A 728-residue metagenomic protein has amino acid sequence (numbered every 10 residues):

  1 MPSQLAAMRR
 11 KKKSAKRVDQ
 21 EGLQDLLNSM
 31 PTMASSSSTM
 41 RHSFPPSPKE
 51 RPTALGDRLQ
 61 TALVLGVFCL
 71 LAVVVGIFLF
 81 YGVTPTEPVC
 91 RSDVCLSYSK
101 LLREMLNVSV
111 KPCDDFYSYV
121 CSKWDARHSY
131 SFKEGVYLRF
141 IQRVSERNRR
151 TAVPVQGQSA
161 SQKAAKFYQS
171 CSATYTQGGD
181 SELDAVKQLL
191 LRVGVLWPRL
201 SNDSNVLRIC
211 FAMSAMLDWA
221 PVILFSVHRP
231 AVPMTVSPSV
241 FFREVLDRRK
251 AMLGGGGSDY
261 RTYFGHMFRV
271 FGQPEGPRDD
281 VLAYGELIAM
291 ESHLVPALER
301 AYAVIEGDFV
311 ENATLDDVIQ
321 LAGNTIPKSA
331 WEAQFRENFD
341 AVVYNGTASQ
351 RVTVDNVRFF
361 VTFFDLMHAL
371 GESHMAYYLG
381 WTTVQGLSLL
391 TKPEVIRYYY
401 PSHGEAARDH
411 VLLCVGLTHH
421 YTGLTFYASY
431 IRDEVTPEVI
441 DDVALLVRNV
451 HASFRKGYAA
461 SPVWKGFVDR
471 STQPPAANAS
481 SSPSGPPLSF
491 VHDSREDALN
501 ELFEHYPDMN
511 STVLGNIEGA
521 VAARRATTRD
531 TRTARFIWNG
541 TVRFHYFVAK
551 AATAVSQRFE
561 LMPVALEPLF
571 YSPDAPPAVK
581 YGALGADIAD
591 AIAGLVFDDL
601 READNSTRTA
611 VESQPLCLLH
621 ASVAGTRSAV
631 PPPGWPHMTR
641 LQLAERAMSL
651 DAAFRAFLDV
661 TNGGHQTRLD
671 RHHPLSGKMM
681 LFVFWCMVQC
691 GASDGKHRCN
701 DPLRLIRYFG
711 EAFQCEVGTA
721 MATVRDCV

Functional and structural regions predicted by a protein language model:
M1-S43: Intrinsically disordered, low-complexity cytosolic terminal tails
S38-L71: Helix-loop boundary elements of multi-pass alpha-helical membrane proteins
Q60-R143: Signal-peptide-cleavage-adjacent N-terminal segments of secreted and extracellular proteins
V89-L96, P112-D114, V120-S122, S170-S172 (+6 more regions): Sequence contexts marking disulfide-bonded cysteines in secreted/extracellular proteins
M105-A126, K250-F268, L650: Hydrophobic/aromatic-rich, well-ordered segments within soluble, folded domains that form packed cores
V110-C113, W219, S373, H545-F547 (+1 more regions): Short, well-ordered loop/turn elements at secondary-structure boundaries
I141-V463, G485-P487, V491-S494, A498-M509: Noncatalytic, helix-rich "gating/capping" subdomain that lines the substrate-entry/channel surface of large enzyme
L287, H293, Q320-L321, T325 (+6 more regions): Intrinsically disordered, low-complexity linker/terminal regions across diverse proteins
